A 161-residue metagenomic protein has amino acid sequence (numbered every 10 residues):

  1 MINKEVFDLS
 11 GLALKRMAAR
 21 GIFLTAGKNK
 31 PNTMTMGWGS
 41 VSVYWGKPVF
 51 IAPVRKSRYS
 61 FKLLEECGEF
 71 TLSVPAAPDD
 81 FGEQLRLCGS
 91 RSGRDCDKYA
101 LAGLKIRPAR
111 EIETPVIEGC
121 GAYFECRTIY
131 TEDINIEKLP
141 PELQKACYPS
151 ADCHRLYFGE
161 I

Functional and structural regions predicted by a protein language model:
M1-M36, S40-I161: Active-site-proximal mixed secondary-structure blocks
